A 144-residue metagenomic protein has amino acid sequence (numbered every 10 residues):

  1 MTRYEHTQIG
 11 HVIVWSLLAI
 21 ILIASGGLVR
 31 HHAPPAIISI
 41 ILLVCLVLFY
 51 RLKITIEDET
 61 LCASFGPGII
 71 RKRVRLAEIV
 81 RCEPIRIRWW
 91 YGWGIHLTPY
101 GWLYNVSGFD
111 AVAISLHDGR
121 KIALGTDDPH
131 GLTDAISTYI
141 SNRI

Functional and structural regions predicted by a protein language model:
M1-V29, L103-V112, K121, P129 (+1 more regions): N-terminal membrane-targeting/pre-transmembrane regions
L18, A36-I37, V44, S115: Short hydrophobic/aromatic segments of transmembrane alpha-helices and their interfaces
G27-R30, V47-F49: Juxtamembrane cytosolic interface motif at the C-terminal end of transmembrane helices
R30-S39: Short, aromatic-rich membrane-interface segments at the entry and exit of alpha-helical transmembrane domains
V44-T60, S64-F65: Transmembrane-cytosolic junction motif
Y50, S64-D127: Non-transmembrane, membrane-adjacent beta-strand/coil modules in membrane-associated proteins and peripheral
D128-I144: Cytosol-/stroma-facing membrane-proximal "stalk/adaptor" domains immediately downstream of transmembrane anchors
